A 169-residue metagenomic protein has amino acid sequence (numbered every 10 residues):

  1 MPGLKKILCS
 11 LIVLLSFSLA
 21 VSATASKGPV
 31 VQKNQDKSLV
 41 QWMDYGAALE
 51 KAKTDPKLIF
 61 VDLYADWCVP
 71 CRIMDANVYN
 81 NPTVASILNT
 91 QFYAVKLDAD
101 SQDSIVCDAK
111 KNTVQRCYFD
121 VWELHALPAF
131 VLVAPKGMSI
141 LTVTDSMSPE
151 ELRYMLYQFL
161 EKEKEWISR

Functional and structural regions predicted by a protein language model:
M1-K6: Positively charged n-region of N-terminal signal peptides that target proteins for export
C9-S18: Bacterial N-terminal signal peptides
S22-L39, R169: N-proximal helix/coil linker or "cap" segments that precede and/or mark the start of modular domains
Q41-K57: A short beta-strand-turn-helix
L49, P82-L160: Thioredoxin-like thiol-disulfide oxidoreductase module
P56-I59, Y64-W67, A126: Short pre-active-site segment immediately N-terminal to redox-active cysteine/selenocysteine motifs in thiol-based
L63-Y79: Conserved redox-active cysteine motifs that mediate thiol-disulfide chemistry, especially di-cysteine Cys-X(1-2)-Cys
E161-W166: The C-terminal output helix
